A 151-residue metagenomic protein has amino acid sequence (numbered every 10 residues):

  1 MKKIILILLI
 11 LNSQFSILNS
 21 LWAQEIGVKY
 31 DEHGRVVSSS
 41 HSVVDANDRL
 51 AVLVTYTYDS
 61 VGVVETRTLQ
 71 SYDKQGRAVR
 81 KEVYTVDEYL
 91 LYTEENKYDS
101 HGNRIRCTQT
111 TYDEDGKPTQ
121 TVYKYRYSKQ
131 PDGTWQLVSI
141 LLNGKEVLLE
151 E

Functional and structural regions predicted by a protein language model:
M1-I4: Positively charged n-region of N-terminal signal peptides that target proteins for export
L8-W22: Short, basic, low-complexity termini and linkers enriched in Ser/Thr/Gly/Pro that act as targeting/leader peptides
L21-E151: Buried hydrophobic residues that stabilize the cores of well-folded domains
